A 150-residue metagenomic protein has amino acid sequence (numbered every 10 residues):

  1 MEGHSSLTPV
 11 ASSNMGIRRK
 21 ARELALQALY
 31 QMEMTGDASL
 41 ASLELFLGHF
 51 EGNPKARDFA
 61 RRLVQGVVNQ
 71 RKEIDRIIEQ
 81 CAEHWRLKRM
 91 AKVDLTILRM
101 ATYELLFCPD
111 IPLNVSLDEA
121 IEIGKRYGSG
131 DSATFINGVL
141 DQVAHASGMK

Functional and structural regions predicted by a protein language model:
M1-K150: N-terminal interaction/assembly modules
